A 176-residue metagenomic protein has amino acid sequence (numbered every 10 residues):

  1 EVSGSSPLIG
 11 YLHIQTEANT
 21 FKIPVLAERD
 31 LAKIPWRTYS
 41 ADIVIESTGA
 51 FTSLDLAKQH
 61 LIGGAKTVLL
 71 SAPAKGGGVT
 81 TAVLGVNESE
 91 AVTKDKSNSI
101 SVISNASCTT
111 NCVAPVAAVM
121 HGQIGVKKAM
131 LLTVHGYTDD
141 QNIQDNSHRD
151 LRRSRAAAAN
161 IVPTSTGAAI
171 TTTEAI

Functional and structural regions predicted by a protein language model:
E1-I143, S147-D150, S154: N-terminal Rossmann-like NAD(P) cofactor-binding subdomain of oxidoreductases, focused on the glycine-rich
D140-I176: Charged docking surfaces used in two-component/phosphorelay signaling
